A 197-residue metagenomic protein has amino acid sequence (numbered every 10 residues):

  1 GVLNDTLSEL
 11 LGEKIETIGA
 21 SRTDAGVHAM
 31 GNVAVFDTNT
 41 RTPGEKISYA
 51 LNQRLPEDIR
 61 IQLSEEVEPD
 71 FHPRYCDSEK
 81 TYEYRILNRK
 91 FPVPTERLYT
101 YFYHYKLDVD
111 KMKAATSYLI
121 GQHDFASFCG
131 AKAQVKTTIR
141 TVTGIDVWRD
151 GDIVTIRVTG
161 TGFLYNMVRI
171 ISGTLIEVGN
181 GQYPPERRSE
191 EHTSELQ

Functional and structural regions predicted by a protein language model:
G1-S194: Structured-RNA-binding interfaces characteristic of tRNA pseudouridine synthases
